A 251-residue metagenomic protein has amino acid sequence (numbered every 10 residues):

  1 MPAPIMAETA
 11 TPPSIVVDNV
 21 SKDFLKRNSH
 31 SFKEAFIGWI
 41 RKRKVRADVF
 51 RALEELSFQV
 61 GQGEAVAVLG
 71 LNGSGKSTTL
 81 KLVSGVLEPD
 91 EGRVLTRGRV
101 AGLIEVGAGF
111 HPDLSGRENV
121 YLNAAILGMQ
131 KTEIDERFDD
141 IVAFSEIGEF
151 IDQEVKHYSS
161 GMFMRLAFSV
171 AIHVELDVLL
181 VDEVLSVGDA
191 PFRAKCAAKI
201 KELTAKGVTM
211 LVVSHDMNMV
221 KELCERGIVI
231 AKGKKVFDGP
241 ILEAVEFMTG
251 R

Functional and structural regions predicted by a protein language model:
P2-A52, I241-R251: Pre-NBD coupling/linker segments of ABC/ABC-like ATPases
E34-R41, Y121, E133-F150: Conserved ABC ATPase "signature" region
L69-L71: The feature captures the beta-strand-to-loop junction immediately N-terminal to the Walker
S214-H215: H-loop/switch region of ABC-family ATPase nucleotide-binding domains
V220-E222: A short, surface-exposed alpha-helical micro-motif characterized by mixed small hydrophobic and charged/polar residues
K232-G233: Conserved ABC ATPase "signature" C-loop
